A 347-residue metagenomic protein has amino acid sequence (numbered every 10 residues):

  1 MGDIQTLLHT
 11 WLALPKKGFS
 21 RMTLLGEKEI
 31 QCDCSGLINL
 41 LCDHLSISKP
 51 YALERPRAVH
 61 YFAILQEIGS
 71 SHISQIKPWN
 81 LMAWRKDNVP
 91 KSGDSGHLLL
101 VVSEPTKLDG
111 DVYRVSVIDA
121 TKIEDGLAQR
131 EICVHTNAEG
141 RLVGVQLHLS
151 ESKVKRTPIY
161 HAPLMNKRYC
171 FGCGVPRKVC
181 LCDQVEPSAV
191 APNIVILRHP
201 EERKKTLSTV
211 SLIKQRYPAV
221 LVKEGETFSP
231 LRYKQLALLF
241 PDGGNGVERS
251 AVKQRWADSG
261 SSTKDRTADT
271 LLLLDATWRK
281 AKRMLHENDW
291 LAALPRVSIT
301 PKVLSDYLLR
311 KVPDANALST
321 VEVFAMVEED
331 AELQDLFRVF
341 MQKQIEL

Functional and structural regions predicted by a protein language model:
M1-A52, P158, A162-P163: N-terminal capping segments
P50-D125: ...with weaker cross-activation on analogous glycine-rich loops/strands in unrelated enzymes
A128-M165: Low-complexity, Gly/Ser/Thr/Pro-rich intrinsically disordered linker/tail segments
N166, P176: Short metal-coordination and nucleic-acid-contact micro-motifs, chiefly zinc-binding Cys/His arrays
C170-C173: Short cysteine-rich clusters marking metal-coordination/redox-active sites
K178-Q184: Short Cys/His-rich "knuckle" micro-motifs
K214-H286: S-adenosyl-L-methionine/SAH cofactor-binding core of RNA-modifying enzymes
T270, R279-L347: C-terminal folded domains that constitute the principal catalytic or ligand-binding module of multi-domain proteins
